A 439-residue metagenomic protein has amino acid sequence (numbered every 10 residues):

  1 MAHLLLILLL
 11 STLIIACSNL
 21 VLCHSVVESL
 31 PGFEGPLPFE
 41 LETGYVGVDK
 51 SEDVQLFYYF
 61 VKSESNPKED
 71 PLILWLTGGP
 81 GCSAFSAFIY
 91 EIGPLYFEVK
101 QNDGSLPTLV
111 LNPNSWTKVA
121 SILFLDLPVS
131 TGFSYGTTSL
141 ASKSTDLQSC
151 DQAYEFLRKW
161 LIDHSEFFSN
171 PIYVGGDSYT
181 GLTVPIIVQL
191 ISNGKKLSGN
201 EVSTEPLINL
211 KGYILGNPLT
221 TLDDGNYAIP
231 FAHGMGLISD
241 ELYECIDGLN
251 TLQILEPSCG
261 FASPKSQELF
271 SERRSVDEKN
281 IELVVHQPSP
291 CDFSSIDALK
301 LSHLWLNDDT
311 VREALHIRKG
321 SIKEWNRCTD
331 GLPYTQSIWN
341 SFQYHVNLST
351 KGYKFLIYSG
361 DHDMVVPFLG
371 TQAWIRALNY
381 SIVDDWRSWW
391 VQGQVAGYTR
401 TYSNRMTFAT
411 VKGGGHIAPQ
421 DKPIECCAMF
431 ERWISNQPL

Functional and structural regions predicted by a protein language model:
M1-L439: Terminal and linker regions of secretory-pathway proteins
